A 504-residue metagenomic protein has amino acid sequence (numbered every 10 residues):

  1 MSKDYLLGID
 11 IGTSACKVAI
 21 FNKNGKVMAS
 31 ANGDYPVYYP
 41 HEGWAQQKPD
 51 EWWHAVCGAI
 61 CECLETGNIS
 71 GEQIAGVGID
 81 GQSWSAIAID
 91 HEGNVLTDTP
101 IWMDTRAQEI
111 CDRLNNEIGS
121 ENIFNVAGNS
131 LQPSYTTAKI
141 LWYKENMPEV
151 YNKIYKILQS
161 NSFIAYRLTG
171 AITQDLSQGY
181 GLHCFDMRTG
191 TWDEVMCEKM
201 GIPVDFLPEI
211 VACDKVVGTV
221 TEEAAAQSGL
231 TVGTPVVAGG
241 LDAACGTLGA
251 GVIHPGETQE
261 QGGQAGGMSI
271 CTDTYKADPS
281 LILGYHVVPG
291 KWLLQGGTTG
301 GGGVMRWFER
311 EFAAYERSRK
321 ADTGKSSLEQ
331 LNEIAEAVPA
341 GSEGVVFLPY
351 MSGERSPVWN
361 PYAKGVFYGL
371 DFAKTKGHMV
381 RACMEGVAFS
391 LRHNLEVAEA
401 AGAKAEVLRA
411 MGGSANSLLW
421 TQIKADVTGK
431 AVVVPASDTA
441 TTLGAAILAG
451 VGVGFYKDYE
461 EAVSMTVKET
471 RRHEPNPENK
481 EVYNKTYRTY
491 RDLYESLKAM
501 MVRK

Functional and structural regions predicted by a protein language model:
M1-T97, N125, A225-A226, L230-P235 (+3 more regions): N-terminal glycine/serine-rich phosphate-binding loop of ATP-dependent small-molecule kinases, especially carbohydrate
L6-G8, I20, Q108, N115-A127 (+7 more regions): Active-site core segments that coordinate phosphate-bearing ligands/cofactors across diverse enzyme families
G25, K48, V77, D104 (+3 more regions): Residue-level signal for inorganic ion chemistry
G33-Y35, A212, P475: Active-site donor-binding loop signature of nucleotide-sugar glycosyltransferases
P36-Y39, T105-A107, G302-G303: A short local loop/turn or secondary-structure capping micro-motif enriched for an aromatic residue
C61, E65-W102, S130-T136, N161 (+3 more regions): Short beta-strand-loop/turn "lid" adjacent to the catalytic site in phosphate-handling enzymes
N68-G71, D80, V204, V252 (+1 more regions): Alpha-helix termination/capping residues and helix-transition junctions
